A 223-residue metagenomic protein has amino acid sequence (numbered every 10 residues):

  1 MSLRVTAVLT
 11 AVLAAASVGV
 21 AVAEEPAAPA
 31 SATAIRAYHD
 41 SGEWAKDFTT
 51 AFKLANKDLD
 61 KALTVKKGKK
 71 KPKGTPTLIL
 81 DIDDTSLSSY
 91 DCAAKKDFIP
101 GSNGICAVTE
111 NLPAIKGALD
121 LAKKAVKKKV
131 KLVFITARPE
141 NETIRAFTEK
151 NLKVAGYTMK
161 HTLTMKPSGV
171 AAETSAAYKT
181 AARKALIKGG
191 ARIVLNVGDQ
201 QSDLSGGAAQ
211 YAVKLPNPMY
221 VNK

Functional and structural regions predicted by a protein language model:
S2-L80: Non-catalytic pre-domain segments flanking phosphatase-related domains
E24-T33, D40-K46, P139-K223: C-terminal cap/substrate-recognition subdomain and adjoining C-terminal extension of metal-dependent phosphatase-like
K46-T49, K53, V108-K116, E173-A177: Conserved phosphate-coordination/catalytic loops
F52-K66, S86, Y90-A94, A125-K129 (+2 more regions): Sec/Tat-exported extracytoplasmic proteins
T64-K71, K116, D120, K127 (+1 more regions): Surface-exposed, polar/charged faces of alpha-helical domains in mature secreted/periplasmic/lumenal proteins
T77-D81, S86-S89, K131-T136, H161-M165 (+2 more regions): Structural recognition of the beta-strand scaffold that forms the well-ordered cores of secreted hydrolase catalytic
L87-A114: Metal-dependent phosphoesterase signature
I105-V133, E140-N141, R145-A146: Short, acidic loop-to-helix structural element flanking the phosphoryl-transfer center in phosphate-processing enzymes
